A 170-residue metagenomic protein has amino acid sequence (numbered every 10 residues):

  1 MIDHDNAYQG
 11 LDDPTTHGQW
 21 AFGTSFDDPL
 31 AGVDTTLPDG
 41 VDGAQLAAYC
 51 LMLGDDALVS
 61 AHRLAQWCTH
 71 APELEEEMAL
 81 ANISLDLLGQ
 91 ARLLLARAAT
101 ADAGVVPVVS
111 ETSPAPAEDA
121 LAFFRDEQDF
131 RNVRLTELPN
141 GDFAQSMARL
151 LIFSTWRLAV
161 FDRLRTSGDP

Functional and structural regions predicted by a protein language model:
M1-D42: Extreme N-terminal leader/anchor segments
I2-D13, S84-E127: Conserved alpha-helical segments that form or flank metal/cofactor-binding pockets of metalloenzymes
L30-Y49, A122-L150, S167: Acidic/His metal-coordination segments adjacent to aromatic residues that form catalytic metal sites in metalloenzymes
A44-L53, C68-A71, E75: Leu/Val/Ala/Ile-rich N-terminal alpha-helices, chiefly Sec-type signal peptides and the beginnings
C50-R63: N-terminal ordered "arm"
D55-L58, L85-R92, L151-T155: Generic structural signal for well-ordered, non-transmembrane alpha-helical segments in soluble/cytosolic regions
D56, P72-E75, A79, D86 (+2 more regions): Generic, well-ordered alpha-helical segments
S60-N82, R157-D169: Helix-loop segments that flank and shape redox-cofactor active sites
